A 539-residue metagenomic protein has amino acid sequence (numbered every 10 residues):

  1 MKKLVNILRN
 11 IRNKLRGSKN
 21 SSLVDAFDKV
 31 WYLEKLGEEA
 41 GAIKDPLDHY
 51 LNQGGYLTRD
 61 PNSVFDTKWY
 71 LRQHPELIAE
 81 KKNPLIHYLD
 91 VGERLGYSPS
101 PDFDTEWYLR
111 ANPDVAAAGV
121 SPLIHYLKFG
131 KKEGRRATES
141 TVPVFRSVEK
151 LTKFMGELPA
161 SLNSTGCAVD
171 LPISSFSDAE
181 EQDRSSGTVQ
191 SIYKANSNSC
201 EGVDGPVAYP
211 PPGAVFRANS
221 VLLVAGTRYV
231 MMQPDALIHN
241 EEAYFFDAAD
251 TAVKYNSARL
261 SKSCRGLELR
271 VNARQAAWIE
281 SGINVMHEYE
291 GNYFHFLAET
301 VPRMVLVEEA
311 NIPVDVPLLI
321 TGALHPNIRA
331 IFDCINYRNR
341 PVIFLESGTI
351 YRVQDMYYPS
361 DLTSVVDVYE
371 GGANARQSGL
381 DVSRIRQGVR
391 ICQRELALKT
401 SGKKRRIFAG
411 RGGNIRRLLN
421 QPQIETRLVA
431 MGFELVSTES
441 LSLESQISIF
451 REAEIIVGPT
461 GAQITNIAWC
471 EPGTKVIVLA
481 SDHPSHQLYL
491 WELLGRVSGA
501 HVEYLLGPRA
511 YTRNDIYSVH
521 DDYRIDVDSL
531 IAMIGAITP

Functional and structural regions predicted by a protein language model:
K2-V142: Charge-rich, low-complexity intrinsically disordered regions
T141-P539: The feature primarily captures lumenal catalytic ectodomains of type II secretory-pathway glycosyltransferases
